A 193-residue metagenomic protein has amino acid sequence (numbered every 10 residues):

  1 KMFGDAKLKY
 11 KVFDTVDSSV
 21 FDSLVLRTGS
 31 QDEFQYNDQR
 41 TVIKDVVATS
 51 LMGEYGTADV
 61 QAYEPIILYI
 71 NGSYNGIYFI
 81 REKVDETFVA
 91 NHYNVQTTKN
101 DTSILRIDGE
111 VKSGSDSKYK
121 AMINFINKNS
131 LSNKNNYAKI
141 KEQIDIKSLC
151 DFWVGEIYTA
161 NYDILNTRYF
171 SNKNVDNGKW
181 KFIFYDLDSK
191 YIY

Functional and structural regions predicted by a protein language model:
K1-K7: Carbohydrate-recognition beta-sandwich/jelly-roll modules in extracellular/periplasmic carbohydrate-active proteins
Y10-T41, D59, S73, F79-N161 (+1 more regions): ATP-dependent phospho-/nucleotidyl transfer catalytic cores
I43-T57: Zn2+-dependent metallopeptidase catalytic core
E54-Y69: Short, well-structured beta-strand/strand-turn elements
I77, T167-I183: Conserved protein kinase catalytic/activation segment
I80, V84, F184-S189: Activation of the activation-loop gatekeeper triad in protein kinase-fold domains
I192: Conserved protein kinase catalytic core
